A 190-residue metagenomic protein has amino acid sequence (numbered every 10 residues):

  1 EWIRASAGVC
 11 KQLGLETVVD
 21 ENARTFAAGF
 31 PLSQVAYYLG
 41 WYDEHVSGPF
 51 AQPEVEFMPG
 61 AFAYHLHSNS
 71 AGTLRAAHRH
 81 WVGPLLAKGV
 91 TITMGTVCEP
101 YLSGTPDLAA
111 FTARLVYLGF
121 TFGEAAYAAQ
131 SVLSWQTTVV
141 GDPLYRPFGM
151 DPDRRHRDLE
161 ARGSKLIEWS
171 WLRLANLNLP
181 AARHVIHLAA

Functional and structural regions predicted by a protein language model:
E1-L188: Cysteine-dependent hydrolase recognition
